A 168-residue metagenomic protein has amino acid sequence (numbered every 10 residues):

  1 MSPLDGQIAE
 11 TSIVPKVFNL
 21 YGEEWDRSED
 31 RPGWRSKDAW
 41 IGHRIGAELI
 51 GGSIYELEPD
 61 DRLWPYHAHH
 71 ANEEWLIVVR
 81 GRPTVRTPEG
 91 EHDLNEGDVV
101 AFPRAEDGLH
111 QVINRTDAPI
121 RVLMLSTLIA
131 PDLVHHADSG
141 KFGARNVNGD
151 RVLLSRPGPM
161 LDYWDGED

Functional and structural regions predicted by a protein language model:
M1-L49, H135-D168: A short, N-terminal "cap"/entry segment at the start of jelly-roll beta-barrel domains of the cupin/DSBH fold
W34-W40, S53-H69, P103, D107: Conserved short histidine dyad/triad with adjacent acidic residue
G46, R104-P131: Ligand-binding loop in jelly-roll beta-barrel domains
A47-I50, H70-E73, V78-R80, N95 (+2 more regions): Short connector loops at helix/strand junctions that flank enzyme active sites, especially segments positioning acidic
I54-E58, A68-T87, L125-I129: Short, conserved beta-strand element in jelly-roll/cupin
G81, G97, V112: Short hydrophobic/aromatic patches on the structural cores and recognition surfaces of FHA
P88-A105: Short acidic-glycine-tyrosine-enriched beta hairpin
